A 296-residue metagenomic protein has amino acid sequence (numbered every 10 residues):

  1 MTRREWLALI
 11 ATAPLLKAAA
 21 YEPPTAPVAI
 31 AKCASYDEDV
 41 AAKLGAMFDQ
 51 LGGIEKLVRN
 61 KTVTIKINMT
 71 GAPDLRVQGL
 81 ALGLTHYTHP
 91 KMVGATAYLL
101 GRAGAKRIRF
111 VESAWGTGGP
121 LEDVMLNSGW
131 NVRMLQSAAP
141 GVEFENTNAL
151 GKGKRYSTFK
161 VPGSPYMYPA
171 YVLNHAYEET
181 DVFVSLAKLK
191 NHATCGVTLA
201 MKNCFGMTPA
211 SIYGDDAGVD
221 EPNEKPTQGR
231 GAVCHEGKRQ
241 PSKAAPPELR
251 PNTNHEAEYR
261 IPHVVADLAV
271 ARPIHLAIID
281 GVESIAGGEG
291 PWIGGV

Functional and structural regions predicted by a protein language model:
R4-Y21: N-terminal export signals
Y21-V296: Extended, low-polarity segments enriched in aliphatic/aromatic residues
